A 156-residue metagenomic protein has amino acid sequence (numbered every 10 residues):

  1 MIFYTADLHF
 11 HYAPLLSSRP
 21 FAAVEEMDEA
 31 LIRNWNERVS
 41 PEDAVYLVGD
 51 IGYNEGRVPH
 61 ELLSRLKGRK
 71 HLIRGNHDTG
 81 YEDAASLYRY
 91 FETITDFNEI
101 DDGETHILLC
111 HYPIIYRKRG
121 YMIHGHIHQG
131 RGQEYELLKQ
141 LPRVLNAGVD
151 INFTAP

Functional and structural regions predicted by a protein language model:
M1-P59, A147-I151: N-terminal active-site segment of His-dependent metallophosphoesterases
T5-A6, Y46-D50, K70-N76, L109-C110 (+2 more regions): Active-site neighborhood of phospho(di)ester-bond hydrolases with catalytic His/Asp-centered motifs
L8-H11, G52-N54, H77-T79, I114-I115 (+2 more regions): Short, solvent-exposed loop/turn segments at secondary-structure junctions
R38-P41, S64-K67, Y116-K118: Flexible, charged surface loops at secondary-structure boundaries
G49-L66, T79-T93, R119, Q133-L137: Metal-dependent catalytic neighborhoods of phosphoester/phosphodiester hydrolases
K67-R69, P142: A short helix->loop->beta-strand "cap" motif at the edges of active sites that frequently abuts
H71-Y81, T95-I100: A short, structured active-site edge motif that brings together acidic residues
L87-P156: Conserved beta-sheet core of the metallophosphoesterase superfamily
